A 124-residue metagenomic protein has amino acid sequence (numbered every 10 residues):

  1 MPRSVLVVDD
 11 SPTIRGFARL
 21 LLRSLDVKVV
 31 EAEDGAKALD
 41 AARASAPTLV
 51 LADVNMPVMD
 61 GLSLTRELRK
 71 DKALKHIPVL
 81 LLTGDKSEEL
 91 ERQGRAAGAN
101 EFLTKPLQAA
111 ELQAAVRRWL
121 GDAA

Functional and structural regions predicted by a protein language model:
G16-S24: Charged docking surfaces used in two-component/phosphorelay signaling
D26-E33, A41: Short hydrophobic/Thr-rich beta-strand motif most characteristic of the beta2 strand and flanking loop of CheY-like
S45-L51: Active-site beta3 strand of CheY-like receiver
M56: Receiver (REC) domain active-site loop signature in two-component systems and cognate sites in sensor histidine kinases
L107-V116: C-terminal output helix
